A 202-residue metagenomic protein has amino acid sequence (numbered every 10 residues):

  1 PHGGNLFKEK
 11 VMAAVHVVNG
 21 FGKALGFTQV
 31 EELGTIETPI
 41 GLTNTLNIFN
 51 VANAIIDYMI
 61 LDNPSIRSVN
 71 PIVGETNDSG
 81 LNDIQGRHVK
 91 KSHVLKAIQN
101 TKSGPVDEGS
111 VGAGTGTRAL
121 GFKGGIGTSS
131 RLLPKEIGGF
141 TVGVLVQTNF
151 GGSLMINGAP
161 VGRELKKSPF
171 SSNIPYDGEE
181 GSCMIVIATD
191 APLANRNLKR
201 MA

Functional and structural regions predicted by a protein language model:
P1-A202: Alpha/propeptide regions of enzymes that mature by internal proteolysis
